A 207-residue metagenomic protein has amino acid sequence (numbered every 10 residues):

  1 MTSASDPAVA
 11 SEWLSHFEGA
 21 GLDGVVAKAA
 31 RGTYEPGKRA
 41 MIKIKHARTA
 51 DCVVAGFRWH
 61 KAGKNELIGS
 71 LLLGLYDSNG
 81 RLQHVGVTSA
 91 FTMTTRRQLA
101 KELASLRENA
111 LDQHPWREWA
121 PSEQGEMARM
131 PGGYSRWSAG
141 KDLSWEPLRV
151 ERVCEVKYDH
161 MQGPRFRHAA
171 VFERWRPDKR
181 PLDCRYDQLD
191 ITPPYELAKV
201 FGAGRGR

Functional and structural regions predicted by a protein language model:
M1-R207: Catalytic cores of nucleic-acid ligases and guanylyltransferases
